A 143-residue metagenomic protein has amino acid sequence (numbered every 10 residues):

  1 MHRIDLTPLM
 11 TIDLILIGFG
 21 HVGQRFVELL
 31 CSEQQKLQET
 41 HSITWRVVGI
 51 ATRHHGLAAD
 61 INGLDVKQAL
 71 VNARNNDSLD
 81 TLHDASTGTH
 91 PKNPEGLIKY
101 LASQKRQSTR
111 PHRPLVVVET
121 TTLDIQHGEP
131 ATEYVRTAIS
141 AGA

Functional and structural regions predicted by a protein language model:
H2-R3: Basic polycationic patches enriched in arginine
L6-A141: N-terminal glycine-/serine-/threonine-rich beta1-alpha1-beta2 phosphate-ribose binding loop of Rossmann-like
